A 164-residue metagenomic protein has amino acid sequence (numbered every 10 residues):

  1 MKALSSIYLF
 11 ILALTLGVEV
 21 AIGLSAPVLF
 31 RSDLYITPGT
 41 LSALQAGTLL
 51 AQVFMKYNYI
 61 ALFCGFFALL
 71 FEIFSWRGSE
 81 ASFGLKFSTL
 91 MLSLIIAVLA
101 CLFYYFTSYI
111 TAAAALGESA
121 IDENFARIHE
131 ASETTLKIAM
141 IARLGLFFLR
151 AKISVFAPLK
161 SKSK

Functional and structural regions predicted by a protein language model:
M1-L16, S82-S93, G145, L149-I153: Alpha-helical transmembrane segments and their helix-start/interface "positive-inside/aromatic belt" motifs in integral
K2-C64, S75, S119-D122: Interfacial loop at the N-terminal end of multi-pass membrane proteins
L12-I22, A61, G65-A68, I96-L99 (+2 more regions): Helical transmembrane-bundle signal
V20-D33, L69-W76, A100-T107, L144-S154: Transmembrane helix-loop junctions and nearby membrane-interface residues
V53-F54, D122-M140: Individual transmembrane alpha-helices with interfacial aromatic-anchor signatures
F71-S93, S154-K164: Cytoplasmic juxtamembrane regions at transmembrane-helix boundaries
F87-A112: Hydrophobic alpha-helical transmembrane segments of integral membrane proteins
T111-S119: Membrane-proximal helix-loop-helix units in multi-pass membrane proteins
